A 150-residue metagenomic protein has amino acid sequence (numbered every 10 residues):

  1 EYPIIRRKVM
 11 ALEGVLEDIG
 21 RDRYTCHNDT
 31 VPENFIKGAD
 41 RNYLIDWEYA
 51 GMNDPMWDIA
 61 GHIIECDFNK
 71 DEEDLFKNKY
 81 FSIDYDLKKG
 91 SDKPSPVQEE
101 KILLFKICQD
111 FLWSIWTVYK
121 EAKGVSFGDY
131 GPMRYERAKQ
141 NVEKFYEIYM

Functional and structural regions predicted by a protein language model:
E1-N28: An alpha-helical support segment within catalytic cores of ATP-dependent transferases
T25, Y43-D46: Pre-DFG segment of protein kinase catalytic domains
N34-Y43: Conserved protein kinase catalytic/activation segment
M56-K88, I107-V125, R137: Active-site activation/catalytic loop segments of kinase-like enzymes and analogous catalytic loops in related
E100, L104-C108: Start-of-helix signal in alpha-solenoid helical-repeat scaffolds, especially tetratricopeptide repeats
K139-M150: Regulatory N- and C-terminal appendages and interdomain linkers associated with kinase/kinase-like NTP transferase
